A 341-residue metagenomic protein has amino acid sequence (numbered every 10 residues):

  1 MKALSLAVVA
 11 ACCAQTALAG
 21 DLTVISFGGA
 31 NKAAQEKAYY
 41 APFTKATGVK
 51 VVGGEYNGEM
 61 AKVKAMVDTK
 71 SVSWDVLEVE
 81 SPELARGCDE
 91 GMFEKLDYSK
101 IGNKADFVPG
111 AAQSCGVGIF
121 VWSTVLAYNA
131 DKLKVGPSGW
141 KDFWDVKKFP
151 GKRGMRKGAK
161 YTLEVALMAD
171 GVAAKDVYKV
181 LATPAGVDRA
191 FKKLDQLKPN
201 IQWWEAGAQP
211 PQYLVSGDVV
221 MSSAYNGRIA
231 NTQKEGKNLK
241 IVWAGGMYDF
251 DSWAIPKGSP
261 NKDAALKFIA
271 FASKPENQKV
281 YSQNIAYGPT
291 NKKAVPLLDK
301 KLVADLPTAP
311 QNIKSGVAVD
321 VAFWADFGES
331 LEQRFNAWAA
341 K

Functional and structural regions predicted by a protein language model:
C13-A19: Sec/Tat signal peptide C-region and signal peptidase I cleavage site
G20-G87: Early extracytoplasmic/lumenal segment of secretory-pathway proteins
G29-E36, V72-W74, E78-P211, V215: Extracytoplasmic ligand-binding site segments that recognize negatively charged/polar headgroups
L84-R86, M221-N238: A ligand-binding cleft/hinge motif common to bilobed small-molecule-binding domains
D106, W122-T124, V187-Q196, Q233-S259: Periplasmic-binding protein-like
V125-K132, L167-A169, F250-N261, V280 (+1 more regions): A bilobed periplasmic-binding-protein/Venus flytrap-type ligand-binding module shared by bacterial periplasmic
Q212, N312-K341: Conserved C-terminal helix/tail region of periplasmic/extracytoplasmic solute-binding proteins
P256-G316: Mature extracytoplasmic/periplasmic domains
